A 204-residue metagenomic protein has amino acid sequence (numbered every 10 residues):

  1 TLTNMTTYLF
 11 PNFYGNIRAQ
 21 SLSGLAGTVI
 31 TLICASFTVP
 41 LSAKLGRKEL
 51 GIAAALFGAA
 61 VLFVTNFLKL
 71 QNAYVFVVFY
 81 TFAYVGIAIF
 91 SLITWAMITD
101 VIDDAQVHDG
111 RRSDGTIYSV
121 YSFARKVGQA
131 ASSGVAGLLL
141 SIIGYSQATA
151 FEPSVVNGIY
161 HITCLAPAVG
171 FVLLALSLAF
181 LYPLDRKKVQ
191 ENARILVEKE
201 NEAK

Functional and structural regions predicted by a protein language model:
T1-K204: Membrane-embedded alpha-helical bundles of multi-pass transporters/translocases, especially carrier/permease families
